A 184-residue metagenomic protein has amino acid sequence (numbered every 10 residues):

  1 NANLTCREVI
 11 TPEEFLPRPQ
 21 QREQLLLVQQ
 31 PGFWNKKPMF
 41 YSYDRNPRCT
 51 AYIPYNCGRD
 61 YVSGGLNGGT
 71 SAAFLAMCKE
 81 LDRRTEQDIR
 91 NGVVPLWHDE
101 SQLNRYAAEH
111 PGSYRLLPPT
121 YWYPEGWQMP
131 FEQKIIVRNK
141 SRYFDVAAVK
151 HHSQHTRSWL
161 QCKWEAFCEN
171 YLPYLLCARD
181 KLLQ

Functional and structural regions predicted by a protein language model:
N1-K37: GT-A fold catalytic core of metal-dependent nucleotide-sugar glycosyltransferases, centered on the diacidic
N3-T5, I136, L183: Residue-level detector of intrinsically disordered/flexible regions characterized by low predicted structural confidence
F33-P38, Y143-A147: Short, surface-exposed beta-strand/loop "edge" segments at domain boundaries and coil↔beta transitions
F40-Y43: Feature marking well-ordered beta-strand scaffolds used for ligand recognition
C49-A147: Catalytic core and acceptor-binding pocket of nucleotide-sugar-dependent glycosyltransferases
K150-Q184: Membrane-proximal basic amphipathic "stem/tether" segments
